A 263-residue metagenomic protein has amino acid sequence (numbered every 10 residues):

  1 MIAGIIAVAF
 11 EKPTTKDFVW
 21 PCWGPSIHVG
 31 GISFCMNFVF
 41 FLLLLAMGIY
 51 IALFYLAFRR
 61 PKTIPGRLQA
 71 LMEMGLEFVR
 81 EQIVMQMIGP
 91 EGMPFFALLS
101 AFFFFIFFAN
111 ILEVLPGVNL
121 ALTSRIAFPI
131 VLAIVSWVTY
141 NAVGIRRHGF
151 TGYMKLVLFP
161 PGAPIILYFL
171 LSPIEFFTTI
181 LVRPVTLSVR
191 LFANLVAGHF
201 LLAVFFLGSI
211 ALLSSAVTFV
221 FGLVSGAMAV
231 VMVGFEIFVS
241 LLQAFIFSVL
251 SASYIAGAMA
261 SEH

Functional and structural regions predicted by a protein language model:
M1-H263: Selective transmembrane helix interface/packing segments
